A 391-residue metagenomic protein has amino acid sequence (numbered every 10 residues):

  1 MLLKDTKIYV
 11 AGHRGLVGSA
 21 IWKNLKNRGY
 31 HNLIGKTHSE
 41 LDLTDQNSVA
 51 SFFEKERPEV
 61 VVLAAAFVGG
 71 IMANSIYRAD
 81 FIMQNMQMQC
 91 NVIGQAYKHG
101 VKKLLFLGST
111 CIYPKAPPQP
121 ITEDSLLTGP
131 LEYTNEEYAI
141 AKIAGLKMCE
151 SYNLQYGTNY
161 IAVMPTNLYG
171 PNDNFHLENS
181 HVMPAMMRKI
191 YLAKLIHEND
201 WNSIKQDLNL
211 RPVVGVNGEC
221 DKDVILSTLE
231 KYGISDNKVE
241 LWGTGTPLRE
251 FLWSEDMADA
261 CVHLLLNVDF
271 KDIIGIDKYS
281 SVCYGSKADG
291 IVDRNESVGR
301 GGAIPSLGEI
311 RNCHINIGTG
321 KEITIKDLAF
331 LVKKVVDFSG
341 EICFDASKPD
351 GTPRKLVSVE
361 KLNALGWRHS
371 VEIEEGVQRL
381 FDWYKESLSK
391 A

Functional and structural regions predicted by a protein language model:
A11, K36, A64-A65, L104-T110 (+1 more regions): SDR active-site strand-loop-helix element
G12-L16, A20-R28, L192-A391: C-terminal substrate-binding subdomain of Rossmann-fold SDR/epimerase-dehydratase oxidoreductases
K26-S51: Adenosine-cofactor binding site in Rossmann-like domains, unifying the SAM/SAH pocket of S-adenosylmethionine-dependent
Q46-M86, K98, K115: NAD(P)H-binding glycine-rich loop region in Rossmannoid oxidoreductase-like domains and their noncatalytic homologs
V68-G69, T110-P118, T166-Y169: Active-site segment of SDR-like NAD(P)-dependent oxidoreductases
I82, M86, T134-L146, H176-P184 (+2 more regions): Short-chain dehydrogenase/reductase
C90-E136, I161, N174: Conserved Rossmann-fold NAD(P)-dependent oxidoreductase catalytic core, especially the SDR/UDP-sugar
Y133-T166, V182-N199: Active-site Tyr-X1-5-Lys
